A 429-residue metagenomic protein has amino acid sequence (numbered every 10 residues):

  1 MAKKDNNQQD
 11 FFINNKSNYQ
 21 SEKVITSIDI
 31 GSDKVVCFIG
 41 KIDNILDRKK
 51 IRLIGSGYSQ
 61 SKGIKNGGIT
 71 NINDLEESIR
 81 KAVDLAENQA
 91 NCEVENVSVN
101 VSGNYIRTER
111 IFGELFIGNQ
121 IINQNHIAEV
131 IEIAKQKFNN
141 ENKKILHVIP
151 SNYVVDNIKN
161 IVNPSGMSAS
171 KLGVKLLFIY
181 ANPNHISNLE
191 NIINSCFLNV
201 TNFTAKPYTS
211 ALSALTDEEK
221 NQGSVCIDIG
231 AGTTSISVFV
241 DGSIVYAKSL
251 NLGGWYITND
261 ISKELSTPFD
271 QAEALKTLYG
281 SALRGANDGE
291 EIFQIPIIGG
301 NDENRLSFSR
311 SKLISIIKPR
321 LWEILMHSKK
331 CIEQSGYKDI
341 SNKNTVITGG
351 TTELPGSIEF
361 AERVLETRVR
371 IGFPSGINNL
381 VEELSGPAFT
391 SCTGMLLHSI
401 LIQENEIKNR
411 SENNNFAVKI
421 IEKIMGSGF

Functional and structural regions predicted by a protein language model:
M1-K34, F38-C226, S243-V245, G254 (+8 more regions): Nucleotide/phosphate-binding catalytic cleft detector across ATP-hydrolyzing and phosphate-transferring enzymes
R52, I229-T233, S237, E362-S375: Acidic-glycine-rich active-site phosphate/pyrophosphate-binding loop
V99-N104, K343-E353: Glycine-rich beta-strand-to-loop/alpha-helix junction loops that act as flexible
Q222-E264: Glycine-rich phosphate-binding loop of actin/hexokinase-like ATP-binding domains
V238-V240, K248-S249, I297, G336 (+2 more regions): Active-site proximal loops enriched in glycine and acidic residues that flank catalytic Cys/His/Asp and coordinate
G253, I257, E353, A388-G394: Catalytic-loop motifs flanking and including active-site residues across diverse enzymes
R320-K329: A general structural motif
S328, I347, M395: Hydrophobic, well-ordered secondary-structure elements that form the walls of internal hydrophobic environments
